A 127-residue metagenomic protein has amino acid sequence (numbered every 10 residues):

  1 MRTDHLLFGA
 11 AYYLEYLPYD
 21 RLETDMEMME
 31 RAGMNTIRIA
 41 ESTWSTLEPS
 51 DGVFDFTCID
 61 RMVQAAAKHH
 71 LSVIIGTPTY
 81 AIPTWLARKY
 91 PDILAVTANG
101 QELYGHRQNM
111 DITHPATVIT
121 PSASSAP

Functional and structural regions predicted by a protein language model:
M1-R21, E27-N35: An acidic-aromatic substrate-binding cleft motif
L7-L17, S42-I59, L103-A126: The substrate-binding groove and active-site-proximal loops of carbohydrate-active enzymes, especially glycoside
P18-R21, P83-T84, H114: Short, structured coil/loop segments at alpha-helix boundaries
E23-E102, A126: Aromatic-lined substrate-binding rim segments of carbohydrate-active enzymes
